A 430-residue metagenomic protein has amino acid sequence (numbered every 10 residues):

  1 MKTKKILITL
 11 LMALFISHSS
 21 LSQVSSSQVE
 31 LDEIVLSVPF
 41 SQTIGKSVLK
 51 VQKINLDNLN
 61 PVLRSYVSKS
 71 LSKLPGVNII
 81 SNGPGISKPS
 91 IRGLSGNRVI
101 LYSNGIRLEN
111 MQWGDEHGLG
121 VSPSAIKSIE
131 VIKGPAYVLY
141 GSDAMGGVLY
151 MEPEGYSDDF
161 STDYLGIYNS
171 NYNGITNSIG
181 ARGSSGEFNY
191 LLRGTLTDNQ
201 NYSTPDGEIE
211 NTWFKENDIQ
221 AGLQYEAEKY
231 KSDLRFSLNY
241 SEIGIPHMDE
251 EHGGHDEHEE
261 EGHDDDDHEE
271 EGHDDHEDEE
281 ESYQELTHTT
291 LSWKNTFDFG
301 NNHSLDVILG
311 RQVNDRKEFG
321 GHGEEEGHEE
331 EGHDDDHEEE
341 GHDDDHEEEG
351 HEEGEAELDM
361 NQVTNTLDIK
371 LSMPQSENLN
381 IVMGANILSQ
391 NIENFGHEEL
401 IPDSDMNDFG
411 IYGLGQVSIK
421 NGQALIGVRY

Functional and structural regions predicted by a protein language model:
L31-N60: N-terminal periplasmic "start-of-domain" segments of outer-membrane beta-barrel proteins
S68-R107: Extracytoplasmic beta-strand/coil segments of soluble accessory domains associated with Gram-negative outer-membrane
V99, D158-T162, I175, G186-Y190 (+6 more regions): Outer-envelope beta-barrel architecture signal
I106-K133: Short acidic/polar hinge/loop motifs at secondary-structure boundaries that mediate gating or recognition
N110-Q112, A125-K127, V138-P205, T212-I219 (+1 more regions): Outer-membrane beta-barrel translocator/receptor signature
G166-Y172, S185, L196-Q200, A227-K229 (+5 more regions): Transmembrane beta-strands of outer-membrane beta-barrel pores
N177-G183, A221-Y225, L291-F297, L367-M373 (+1 more regions): Residues on the lipid-exposed face of transmembrane beta-strands in outer-membrane beta-barrel proteins
N199-D206, E210-E216, Y230-L305, L309-H328 (+2 more regions): Flexible loop and strand-edge segments within Gram-negative outer membrane beta-barrel domains
